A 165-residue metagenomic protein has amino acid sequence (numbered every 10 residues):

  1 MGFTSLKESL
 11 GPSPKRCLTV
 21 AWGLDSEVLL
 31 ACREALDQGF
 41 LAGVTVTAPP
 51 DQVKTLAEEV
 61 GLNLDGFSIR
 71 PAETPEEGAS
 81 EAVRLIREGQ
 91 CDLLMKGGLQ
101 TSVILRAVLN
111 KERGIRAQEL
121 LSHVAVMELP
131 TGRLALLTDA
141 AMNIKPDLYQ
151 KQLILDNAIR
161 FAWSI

Functional and structural regions predicted by a protein language model:
M1-I165: Anion-binding alpha/beta catalytic cores of soluble intermediary-metabolism enzymes, centered on
